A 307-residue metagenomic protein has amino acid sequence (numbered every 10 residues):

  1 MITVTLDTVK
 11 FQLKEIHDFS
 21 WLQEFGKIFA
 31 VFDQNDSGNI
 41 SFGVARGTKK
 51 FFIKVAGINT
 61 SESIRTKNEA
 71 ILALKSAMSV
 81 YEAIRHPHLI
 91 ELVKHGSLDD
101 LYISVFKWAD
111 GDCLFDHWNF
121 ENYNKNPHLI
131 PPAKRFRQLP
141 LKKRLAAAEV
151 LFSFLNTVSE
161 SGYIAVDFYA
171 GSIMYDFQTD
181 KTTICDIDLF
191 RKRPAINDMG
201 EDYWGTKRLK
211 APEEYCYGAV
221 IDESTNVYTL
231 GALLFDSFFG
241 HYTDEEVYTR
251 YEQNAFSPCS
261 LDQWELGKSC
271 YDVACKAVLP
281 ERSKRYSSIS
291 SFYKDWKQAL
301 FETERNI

Functional and structural regions predicted by a protein language model:
M1-A30: Juxta-kinase regulatory segment immediately upstream of eukaryotic protein kinase catalytic domains
A30, S37-S79: ATP-binding glycine-rich loop module of kinase domains
E91-Y102: Short beta-strand micro-motifs within the conserved protein kinase catalytic domain, predominantly in the N-lobe
D100-C113, H117, E121: Conserved short submotifs of the Hanks-type protein kinase catalytic core that shape the nucleotide-binding pocket
L155, S159-D176: Catalytic-loop of the protein kinase fold
M199-E214: Conserved activation segment of eukaryotic-like protein kinases, specifically the C-terminal portion of the activation
E213-E223: Conserved end of the kinase activation segment
